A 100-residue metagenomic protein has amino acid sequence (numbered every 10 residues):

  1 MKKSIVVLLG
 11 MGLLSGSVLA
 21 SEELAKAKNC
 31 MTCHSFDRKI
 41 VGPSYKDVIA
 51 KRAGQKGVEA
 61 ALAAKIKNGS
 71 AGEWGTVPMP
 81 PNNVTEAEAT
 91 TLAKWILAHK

Functional and structural regions predicted by a protein language model:
M1-L19: Classic N-terminal secretory signal peptides
S15, E23, I96-K100: Short hydrophobic/aromatic patches at helix-to-coil boundaries
L19-F36: Sequence/structural segment immediately N-terminal to covalent heme-attachment motifs in c-type and related
T32, V41-R52, A64-K94, H99: Axial heme c-ligation environment in periplasmic c-type cytochrome domains
